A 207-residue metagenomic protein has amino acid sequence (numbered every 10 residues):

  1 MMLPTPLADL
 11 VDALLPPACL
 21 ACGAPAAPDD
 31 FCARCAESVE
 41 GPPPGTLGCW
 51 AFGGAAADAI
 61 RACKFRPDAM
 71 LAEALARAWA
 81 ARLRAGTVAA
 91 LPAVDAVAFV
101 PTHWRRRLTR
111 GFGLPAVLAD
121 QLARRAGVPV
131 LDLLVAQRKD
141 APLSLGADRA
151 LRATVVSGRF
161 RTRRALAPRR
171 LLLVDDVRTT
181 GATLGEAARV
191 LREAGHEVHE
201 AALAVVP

Functional and structural regions predicted by a protein language model:
M1-P207: Glycine-rich phosphate/pyrophosphate-handling loop used in enzymes and phosphotransfer proteins
